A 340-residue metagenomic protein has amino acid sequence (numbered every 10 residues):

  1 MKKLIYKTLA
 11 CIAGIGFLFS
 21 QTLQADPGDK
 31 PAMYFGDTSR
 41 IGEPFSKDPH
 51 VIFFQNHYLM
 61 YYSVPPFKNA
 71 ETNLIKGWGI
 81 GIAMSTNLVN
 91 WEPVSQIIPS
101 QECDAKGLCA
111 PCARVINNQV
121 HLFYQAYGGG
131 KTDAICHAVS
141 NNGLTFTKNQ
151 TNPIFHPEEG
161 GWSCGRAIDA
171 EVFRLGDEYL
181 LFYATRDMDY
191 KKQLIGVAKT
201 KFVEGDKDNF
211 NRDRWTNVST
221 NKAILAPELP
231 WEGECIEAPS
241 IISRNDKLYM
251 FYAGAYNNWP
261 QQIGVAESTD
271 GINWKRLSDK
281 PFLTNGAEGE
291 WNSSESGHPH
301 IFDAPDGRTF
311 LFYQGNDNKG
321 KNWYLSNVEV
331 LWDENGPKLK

Functional and structural regions predicted by a protein language model:
M1-L9: Bacterial N-terminal signal peptides that target proteins for export
K3, L18-Q21: Intrinsic low-complexity/disordered segments
L9-L18: Bacterial N-terminal signal peptides
T22-K340: Carbohydrate-active catalytic/glycan-binding domains of CAZyme proteins, especially the secreted or lumenal ectodomains
